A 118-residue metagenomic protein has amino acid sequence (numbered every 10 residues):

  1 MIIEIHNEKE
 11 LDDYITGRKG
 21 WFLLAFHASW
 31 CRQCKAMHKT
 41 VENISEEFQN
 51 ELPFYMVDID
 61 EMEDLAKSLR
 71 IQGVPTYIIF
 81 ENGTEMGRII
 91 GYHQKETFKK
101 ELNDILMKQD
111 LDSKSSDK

Functional and structural regions predicted by a protein language model:
M1-D13: N-terminal "domain-start" segment that seeds a small globular fold
E4-N7, F26, S45, Q49-D64: Thiol-based oxidoreductase modules, predominantly thioredoxin-like and allied folds used for disulfide exchange
K9-D12, E63-D64, E96: Acidic phosphotransfer microenvironment of two-component signaling modules
G17-A28: Short active-site neighborhood of thiol/selenol oxidoreductases, capturing the structured segment around
F22, L69-F80: Structural micro-motif
C31-C34, Y77: The canonical Cys-X-X-Cys-His
K35-F48: Typically the conserved alpha-helix immediately C-terminal to a functionally engaged Cys/Sec in thioredoxin-like
I79-S113: Non-catalytic, surface beta->alpha helical segment in thiol-disulfide oxidoreductase systems
